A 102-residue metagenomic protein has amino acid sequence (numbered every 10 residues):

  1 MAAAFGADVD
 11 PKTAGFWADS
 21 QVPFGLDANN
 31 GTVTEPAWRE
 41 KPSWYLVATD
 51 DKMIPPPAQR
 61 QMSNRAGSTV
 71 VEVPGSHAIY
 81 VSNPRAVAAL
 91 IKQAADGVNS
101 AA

Functional and structural regions predicted by a protein language model:
M1-G6, M53, P57: Mobile cap/lid helix-loop segments that border enzyme active or cofactor-binding sites and regulate substrate access
D10-K12: PEST-like low-complexity, intrinsically disordered acidic/proline/serine-rich tracts that flank trafficking/processing
F16, A58-Q61, A86-L90: Alpha-helical elements of Rossmann-like donor-binding domains used by nucleotide-donor carbohydrate transfer enzymes
A18-A37: Active-site nucleophile elbow and catalytic-triad environment of alpha/beta-hydrolase enzymes
R39, W44-V47: Short beta-strand/loop motif that positions the catalytic acidic residue of the alpha/beta-hydrolase fold
T49-P74, V81, A94: Conserved loop-alpha-helix segment in the C-terminal half of the alpha/beta-hydrolase fold that carries the catalytic
V81-G97: Post-His helix in hydrolase/transferase enzymes
A101-A102: Alpha/beta-hydrolase-fold serine-hydrolase catalytic core, especially in secreted/extracellular enzymes
